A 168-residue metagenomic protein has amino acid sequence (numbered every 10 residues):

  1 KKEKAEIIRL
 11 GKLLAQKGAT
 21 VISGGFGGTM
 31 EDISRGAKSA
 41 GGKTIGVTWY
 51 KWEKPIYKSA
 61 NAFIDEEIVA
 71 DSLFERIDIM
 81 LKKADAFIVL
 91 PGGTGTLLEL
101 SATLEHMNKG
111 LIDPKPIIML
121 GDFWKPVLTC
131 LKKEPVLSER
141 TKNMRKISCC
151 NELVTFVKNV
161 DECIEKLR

Functional and structural regions predicted by a protein language model:
K1-I45: Glycine-rich beta-alpha loop segments
G27-G36, W124-V136: Glycine-rich, charge-decorated loop segments at or immediately adjacent to ligand/cofactor-binding or catalytic sites
K38-G42, N61-E66, K133-S138: Short, hinge-like loop/turn segments at secondary-structure boundaries
T48-W49, L90, L104-K132, R140 (+1 more regions): Short, acidic/small-residue loops that bind anionic groups at enzyme active sites
W49-K83: Glycine-rich oxoanion-binding loops at beta->alpha junctions
W52-A60, R76, V127-L128, K133-N143: Short, glycine/polar-rich helix-capping loops at beta-to-alpha or helix-loop-helix junctions that flank or form
F74-L111, I118: Active-site/ligand-binding-proximal alpha/beta "capping" segment
I79-A86, T141-R168: A charged, well-structured terminal subsegment
